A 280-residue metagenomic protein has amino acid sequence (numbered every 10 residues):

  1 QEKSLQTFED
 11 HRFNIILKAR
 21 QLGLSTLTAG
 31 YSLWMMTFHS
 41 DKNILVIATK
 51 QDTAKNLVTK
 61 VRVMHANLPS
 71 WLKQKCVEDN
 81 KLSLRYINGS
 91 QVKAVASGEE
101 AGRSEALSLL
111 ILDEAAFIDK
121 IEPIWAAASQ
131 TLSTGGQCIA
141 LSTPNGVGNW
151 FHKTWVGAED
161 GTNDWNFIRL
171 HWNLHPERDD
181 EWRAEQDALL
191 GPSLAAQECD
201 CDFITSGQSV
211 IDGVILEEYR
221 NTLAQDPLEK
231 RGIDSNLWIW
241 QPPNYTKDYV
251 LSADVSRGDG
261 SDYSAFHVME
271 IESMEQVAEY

Functional and structural regions predicted by a protein language model:
Q1-A253, V268-S273: Phosphate/NTP-binding elements of NTP-utilizing enzymes
T246, G258-A265: Short, flexible loop/turn motifs enriched in small residues
V277-A278: A structural motif specific to WD40 beta-propellers
